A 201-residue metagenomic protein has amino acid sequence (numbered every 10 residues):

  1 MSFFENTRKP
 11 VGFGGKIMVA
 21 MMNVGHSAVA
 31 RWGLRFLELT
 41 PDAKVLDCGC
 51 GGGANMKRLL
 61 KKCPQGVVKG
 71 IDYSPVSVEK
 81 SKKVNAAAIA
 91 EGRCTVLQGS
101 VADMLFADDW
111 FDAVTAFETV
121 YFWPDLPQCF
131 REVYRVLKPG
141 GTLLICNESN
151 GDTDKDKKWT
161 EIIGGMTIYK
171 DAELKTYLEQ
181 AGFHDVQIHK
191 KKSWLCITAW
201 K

Functional and structural regions predicted by a protein language model:
P10-N23, S27, T142-T198: C-terminal alpha-helical "lid/dimerization" subdomain adjacent to the S-adenosyl-L-methionine
V24-A43, R58: Conserved alpha-helix/loop element of class I SAM-dependent methyltransferases that forms part of the SAM/SAH-binding
L37-L39, K62-C63, A88, L137: A generic alpha-to-beta junction signature in SAM-dependent methyltransferases
D42, L137-T142: Short glycine-dipeptide loop
K44-D103: Class I SAM-dependent methyltransferase SAM/SAH-binding core
A102-A113: A short acidic, Gly/Pro-enriched loop at the edge of an enzyme's catalytic core that lines a small-molecule cofactor
A113-D125: A short SAM/SAH-binding and catalytic strip from SAM-dependent methyltransferases
P127-P139: A short glycine-rich, Lys/Arg-flanked "PGG" loop and its adjoining helix->strand segment in the class I
